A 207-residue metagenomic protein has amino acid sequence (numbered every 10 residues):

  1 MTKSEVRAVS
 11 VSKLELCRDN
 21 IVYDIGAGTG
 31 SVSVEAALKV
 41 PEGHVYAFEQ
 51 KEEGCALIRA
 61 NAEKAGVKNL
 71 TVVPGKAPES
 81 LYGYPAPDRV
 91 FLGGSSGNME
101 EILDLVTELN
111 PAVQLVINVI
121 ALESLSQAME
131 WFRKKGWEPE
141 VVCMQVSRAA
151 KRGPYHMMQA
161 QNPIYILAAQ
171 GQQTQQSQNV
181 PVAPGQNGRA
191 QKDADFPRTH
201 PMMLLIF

Functional and structural regions predicted by a protein language model:
S4-R18: Conserved alpha-helix/loop element of class I SAM-dependent methyltransferases that forms part of the SAM/SAH-binding
D19-G28: Conserved class I S-adenosyl-L-methionine
T29-P41: Conserved SAM-binding loop of SAM-dependent methyltransferases across substrates and taxa, primarily the Class I
H44-E49: Conserved SAM-binding motif I beta-strand of class I
Q50-P87: S-adenosyl-L-methionine
A86-G94, Q114: Short SAM/SAH-binding signature in class I
L105-A160: C-terminal substrate-binding/active-site "lid" region of AdoMet-derived donor-dependent transferases
Y155-N187, L204-F207: Core SAM-dependent methyltransferase catalytic element
